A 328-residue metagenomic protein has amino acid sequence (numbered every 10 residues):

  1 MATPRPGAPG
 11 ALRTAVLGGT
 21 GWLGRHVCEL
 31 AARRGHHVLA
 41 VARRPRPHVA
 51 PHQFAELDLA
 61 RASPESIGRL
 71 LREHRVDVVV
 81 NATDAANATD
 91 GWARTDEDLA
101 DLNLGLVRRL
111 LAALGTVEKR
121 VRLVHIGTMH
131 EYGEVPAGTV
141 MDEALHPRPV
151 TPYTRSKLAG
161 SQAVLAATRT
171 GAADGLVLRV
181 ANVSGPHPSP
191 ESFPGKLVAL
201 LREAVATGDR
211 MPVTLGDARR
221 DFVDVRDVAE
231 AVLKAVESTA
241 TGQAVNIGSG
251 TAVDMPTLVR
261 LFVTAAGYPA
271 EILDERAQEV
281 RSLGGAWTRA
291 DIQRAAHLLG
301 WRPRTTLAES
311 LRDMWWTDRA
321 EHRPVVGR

Functional and structural regions predicted by a protein language model:
T14-R34: N-terminal Rossmann NAD(P)H-binding glycine-rich loop of SDR-like oxidoreductase domains
V41-P45: N-terminal Rossmann-fold cofactor-binding loop
L59-L102: NAD(P)H-binding glycine-rich loop region in Rossmannoid oxidoreductase-like domains and their noncatalytic homologs
N81, R108-V150: Conserved Rossmann-fold NAD(P)-dependent oxidoreductase catalytic core, especially the SDR/UDP-sugar
T89-E97, E134-G138, S189: Conserved catalytic-core motifs of eukaryotic protein kinase domains, centered on the activation segment
A137, L165-R220, V225, L261-F262: NAD(P)-dependent short-chain dehydrogenase/reductase
S156: Active-site helix of classical SDR
A204-R328: C-terminal substrate-binding subdomain of Rossmann-fold SDR/epimerase-dehydratase oxidoreductases
